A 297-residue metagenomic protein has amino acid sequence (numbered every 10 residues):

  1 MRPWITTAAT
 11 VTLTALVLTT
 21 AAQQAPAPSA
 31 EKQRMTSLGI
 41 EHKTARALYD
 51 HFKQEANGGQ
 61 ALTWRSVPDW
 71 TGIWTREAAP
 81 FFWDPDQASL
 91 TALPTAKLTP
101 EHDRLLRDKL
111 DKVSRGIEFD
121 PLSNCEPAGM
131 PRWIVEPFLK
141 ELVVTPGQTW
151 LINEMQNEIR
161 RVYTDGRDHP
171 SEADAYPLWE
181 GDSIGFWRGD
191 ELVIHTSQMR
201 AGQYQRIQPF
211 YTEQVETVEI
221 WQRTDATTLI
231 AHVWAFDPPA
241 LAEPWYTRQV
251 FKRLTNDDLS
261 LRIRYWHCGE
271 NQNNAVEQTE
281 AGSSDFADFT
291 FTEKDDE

Functional and structural regions predicted by a protein language model:
M1-A9: Bacterial N-terminal signal peptides that target proteins for export
A8-T19: Bacterial N-terminal signal peptides
A22-E297: PEST-like low-complexity, intrinsically disordered acidic/proline/serine-rich tracts that flank trafficking/processing
